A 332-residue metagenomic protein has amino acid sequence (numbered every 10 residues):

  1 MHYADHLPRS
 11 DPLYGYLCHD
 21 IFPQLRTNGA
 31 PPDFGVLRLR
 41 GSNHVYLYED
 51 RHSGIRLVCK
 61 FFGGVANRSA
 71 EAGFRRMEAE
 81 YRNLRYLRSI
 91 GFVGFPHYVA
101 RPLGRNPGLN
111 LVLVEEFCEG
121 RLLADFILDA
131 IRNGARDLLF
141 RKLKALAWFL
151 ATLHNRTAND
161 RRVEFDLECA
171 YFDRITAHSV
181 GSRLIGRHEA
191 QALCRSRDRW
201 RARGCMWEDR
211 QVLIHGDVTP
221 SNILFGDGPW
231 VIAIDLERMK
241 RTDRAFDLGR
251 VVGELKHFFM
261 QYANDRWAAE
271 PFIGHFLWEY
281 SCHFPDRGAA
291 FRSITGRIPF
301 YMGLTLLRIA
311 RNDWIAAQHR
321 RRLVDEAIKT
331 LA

Functional and structural regions predicted by a protein language model:
P12-P32, A158-H215: An alpha-helical support segment within catalytic cores of ATP-dependent transferases
G35-C59, W200-F246: Active-site acidic catalytic loop and adjacent metal/ATP-binding pocket of ATP-dependent phosphoryl transfer enzymes
L47-A79, A135: ATP-binding glycine-rich loop module of kinase domains
F74-I90: The N-lobe alphaC helix and its flanking beta3-alphaC-beta4 segment of protein kinase-like domains, centered on
Y86-V93, R121-R162: Conserved kinase catalytic-core helix
P96-L111: Short beta-strand micro-motifs within the conserved protein kinase catalytic domain, predominantly in the N-lobe
L109-L122: Conserved short submotifs of the Hanks-type protein kinase catalytic core that shape the nucleotide-binding pocket
F246-P285, M302-H319: Active-site activation/catalytic loop segments of kinase-like enzymes and analogous catalytic loops in related
